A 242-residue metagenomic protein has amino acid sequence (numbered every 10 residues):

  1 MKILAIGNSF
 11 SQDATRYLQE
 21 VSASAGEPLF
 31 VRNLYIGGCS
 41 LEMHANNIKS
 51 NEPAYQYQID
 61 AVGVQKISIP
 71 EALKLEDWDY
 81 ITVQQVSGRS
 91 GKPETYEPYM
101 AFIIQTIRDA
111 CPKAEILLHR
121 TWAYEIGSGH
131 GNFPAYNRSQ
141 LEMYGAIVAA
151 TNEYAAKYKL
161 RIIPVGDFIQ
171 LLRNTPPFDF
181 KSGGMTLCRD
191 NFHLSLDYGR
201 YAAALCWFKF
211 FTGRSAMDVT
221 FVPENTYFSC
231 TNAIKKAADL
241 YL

Functional and structural regions predicted by a protein language model:
K2-L4, F10-E97: Conserved SGNH/GDSL esterase-like catalytic core that processes O-acyl groups on lipids and polysaccharides
S11, T15, M100, Y144-V148 (+2 more regions): A structural signal for well-ordered alpha-helical scaffolds and beta->alpha junctions
E20-V21, L172, A216, T226: Alpha-helix termini
I67-L196, K209, D218: Alpha-helical cap/lid subdomain in secreted, periplasmic, or secretory-pathway luminal O-acyl-processing enzymes
G184-L187, N191-L242: Conserved catalytic region of serine esterases and O-acyltransferases that act on ester linkages in lipids
